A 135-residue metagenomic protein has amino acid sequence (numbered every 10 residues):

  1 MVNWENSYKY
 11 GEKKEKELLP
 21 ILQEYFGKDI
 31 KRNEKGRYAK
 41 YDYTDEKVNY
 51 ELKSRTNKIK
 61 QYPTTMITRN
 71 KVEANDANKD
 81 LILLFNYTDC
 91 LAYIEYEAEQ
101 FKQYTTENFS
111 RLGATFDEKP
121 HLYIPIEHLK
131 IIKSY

Functional and structural regions predicted by a protein language model:
M1-E34: Acidic-basic catalytic patches of nuclease active cores, encompassing PD-(D/E)XK and other metal-cofactor nuclease
L22, Y43-I59: Conserved catalytic cores of phosphodiester-cleaving nucleases, focusing on short active-site segments
K28-E46: Active-site metal-binding core of divalent-cation-utilizing nuclease and nuclease-like domains
K35-G36, K53-R55, T88: Histidine- and/or cysteine-centered catalytic micro-motif in compact active-site loops
R55-A77: Mg2+/Mn2+-dependent nuclease catalytic core
N70-V72, L83, L112: A recognition module on extended beta-rich or small alphabeta surfaces enriched in W/G with H and D/E
A74-L91: Mid-chain, well-packed structural core segment of small domains
Y87-Y135: Non-catalytic C-terminal interaction segments of nucleic acid-processing enzymes
